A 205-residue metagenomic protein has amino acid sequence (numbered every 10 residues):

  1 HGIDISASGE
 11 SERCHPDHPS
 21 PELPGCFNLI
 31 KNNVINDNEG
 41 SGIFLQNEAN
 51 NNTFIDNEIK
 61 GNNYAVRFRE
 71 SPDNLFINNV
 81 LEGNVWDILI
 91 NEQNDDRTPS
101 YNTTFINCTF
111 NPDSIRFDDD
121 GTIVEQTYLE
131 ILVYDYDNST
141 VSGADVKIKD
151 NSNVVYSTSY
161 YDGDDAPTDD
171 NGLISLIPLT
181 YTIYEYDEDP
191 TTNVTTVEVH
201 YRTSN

Functional and structural regions predicted by a protein language model:
H1-G2, K31, H200-N205: Short, intrinsically disordered, charge-balanced linker/junction segments flanking boundaries in proteins
H1-P24, S41-E48, N62-E70, G83-P99 (+2 more regions): Glycine-rich beta-solenoid repeat tracts in large extracellular/virion proteins
N51, N102, N107, N138 (+2 more regions): N-linked glycosylation sites
E82-N84, C108-N111, T182-N205: A short, solvent-exposed loop/turn motif at the edges and junctions of modular extracellular/periplasmic domains
T127-L129: Structural beta-strand segments of beta-rich domains
L132-D150, T182: Structural motif
D150-D187: Short, acidic Ser/Thr/Gly-rich low-complexity loop/linker segments typical of extracellular and cell-surface proteins
